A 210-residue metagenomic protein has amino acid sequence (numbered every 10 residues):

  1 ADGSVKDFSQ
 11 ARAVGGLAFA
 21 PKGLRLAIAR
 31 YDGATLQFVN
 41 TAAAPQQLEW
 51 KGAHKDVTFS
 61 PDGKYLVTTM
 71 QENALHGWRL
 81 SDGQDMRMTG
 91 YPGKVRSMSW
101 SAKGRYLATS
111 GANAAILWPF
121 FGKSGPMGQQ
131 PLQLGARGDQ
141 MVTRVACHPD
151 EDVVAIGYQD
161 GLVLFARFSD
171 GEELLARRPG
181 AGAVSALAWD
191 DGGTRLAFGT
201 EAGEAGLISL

Functional and structural regions predicted by a protein language model:
A1-L210: WD40-repeat beta-propeller superdomains and closely related acidic/aromatic-rich repeat-like regions
